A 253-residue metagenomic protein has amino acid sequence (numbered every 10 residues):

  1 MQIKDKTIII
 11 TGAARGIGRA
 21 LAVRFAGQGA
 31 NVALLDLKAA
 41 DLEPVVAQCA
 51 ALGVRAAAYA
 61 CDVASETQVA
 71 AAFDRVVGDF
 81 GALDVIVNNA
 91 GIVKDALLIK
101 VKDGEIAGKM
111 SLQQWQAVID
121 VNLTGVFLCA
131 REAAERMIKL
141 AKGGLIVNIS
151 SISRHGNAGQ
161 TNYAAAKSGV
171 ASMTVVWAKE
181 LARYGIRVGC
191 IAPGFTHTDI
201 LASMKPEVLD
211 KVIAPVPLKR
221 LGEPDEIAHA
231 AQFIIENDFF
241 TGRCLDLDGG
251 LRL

Functional and structural regions predicted by a protein language model:
Q2, R220-L247, R252: C-terminal substrate-recognition "lid" of short-chain dehydrogenase/reductases
I3-A33: Canonical Rossmann dinucleotide-binding motif of NAD(H)/NADP(H)-dependent dehydrogenases/reductases, specifically
K6, V54-R55, A82-L83, M137-S150 (+2 more regions): Active-site loop of short-chain dehydrogenase/reductase
A39-A40, A60-A72, L112, E226: The beta1-alpha1 cofactor-binding region of Rossmann-like NAD(H)/NADP(H)-dependent oxidoreductases
I92, I106-F127, V147, V170: Catalytic Tyr-X3-Lys loop
V93-Q116, G159-N162, A202-M204: Conserved mid-core segment of classical short-chain dehydrogenase/reductases
A130, A166, T174: Active-site helix of classical SDR
E135, A178-E180: Alpha-helical segment proximal to the catalytic Tyr-Lys
